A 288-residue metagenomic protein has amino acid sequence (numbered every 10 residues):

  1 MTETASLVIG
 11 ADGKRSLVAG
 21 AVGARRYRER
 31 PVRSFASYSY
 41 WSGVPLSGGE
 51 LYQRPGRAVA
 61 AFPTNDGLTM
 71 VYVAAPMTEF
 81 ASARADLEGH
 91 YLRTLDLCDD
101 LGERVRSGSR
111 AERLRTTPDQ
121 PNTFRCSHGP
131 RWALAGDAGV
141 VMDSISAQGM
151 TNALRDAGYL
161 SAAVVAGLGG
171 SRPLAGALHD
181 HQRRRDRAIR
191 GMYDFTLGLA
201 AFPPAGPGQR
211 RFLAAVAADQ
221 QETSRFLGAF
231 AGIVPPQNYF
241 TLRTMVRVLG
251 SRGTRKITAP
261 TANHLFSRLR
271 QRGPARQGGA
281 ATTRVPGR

Functional and structural regions predicted by a protein language model:
M1-L101: Predominantly flavin-linked oxidoreductase catalytic cores and closely associated redox partners
E3, H128-P130, A205-G206: A short, glycine/Asx- and small/polar-enriched loop/turn that sits immediately N-terminal to a beta-strand
K14, Y159, Q221: Residue-level recognition of oxygen-bearing side chains
V71-V73, G158, G191-M192: Short acidic (Asp/Glu) and glycine-rich catalytic loops that position anionic groups and cofactors
A81-L178: FAD/FMN-dependent oxidoreductases across multiple families
V165-R288: C-terminal helical "tail/cap" subdomain of flavin- and related membrane-associated enzymes
